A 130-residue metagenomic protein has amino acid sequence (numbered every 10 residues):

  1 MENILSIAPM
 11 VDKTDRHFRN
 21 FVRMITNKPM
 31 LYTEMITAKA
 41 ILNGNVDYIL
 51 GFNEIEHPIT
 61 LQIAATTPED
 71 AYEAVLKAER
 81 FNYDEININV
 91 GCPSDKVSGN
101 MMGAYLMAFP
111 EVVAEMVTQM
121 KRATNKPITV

Functional and structural regions predicted by a protein language model:
M1, L5, V11, R16-H17 (+2 more regions): Alpha/beta catalytic cores of nucleotide-metabolism and tRNA/nucleoside-modifying enzymes
L5-P9, L31-T33, I59-I63, I86-I88 (+2 more regions): Hydrophobic faces of well-ordered beta-strands that scaffold small-molecule active sites in alpha/beta enzyme cores
M10-F81: Glycine-rich, positively charged N-terminal anion/phosphate-binding segment
M35, K39-I41, V90-P110: Glycine-rich, proline-tolerant flexible connector loops at the mouths of alpha/beta enzymes
I41-D47, A65-Y72, K96-M101, Q119-I128: Low-complexity, flexible helical/coil segments
N45-I49, N87-S94: Membrane-targeting and insertion segments and their boundary/processing signals
L50-T60, G103-V130: Alpha-helix-loop-beta-strand connector modules within alpha/beta enzyme cores
E79-I86, K96-S98: Active-site gating/metal-coordination segments in enzymes
